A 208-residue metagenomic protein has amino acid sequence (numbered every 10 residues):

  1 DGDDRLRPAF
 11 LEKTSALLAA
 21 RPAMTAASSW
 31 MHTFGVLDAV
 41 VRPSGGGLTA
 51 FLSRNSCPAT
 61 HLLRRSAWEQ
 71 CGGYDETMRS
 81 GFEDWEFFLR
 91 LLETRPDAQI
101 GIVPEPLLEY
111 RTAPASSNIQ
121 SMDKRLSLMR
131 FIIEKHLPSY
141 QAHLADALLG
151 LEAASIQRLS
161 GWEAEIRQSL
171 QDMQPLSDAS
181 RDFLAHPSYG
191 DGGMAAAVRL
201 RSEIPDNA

Functional and structural regions predicted by a protein language model:
D1-R5: The conserved acidic donor/metal-binding loop of glycosyltransferases
R7, T25-S28, C57, P104: A structure-centric signal for secondary-structure junctions around beta-strands
P8-A9, F82: Residues that form or flank phosphate/diphosphate-binding pockets in enzymes that use nucleotide phosphates
A9-V41: Conserved donor NDP-sugar-binding/catalytic core segment of glycosyltransferases
P22-T25, E76, Q99, Q141: Secondary-structure boundary/capping signal
T33-G35, T112-P114, L137: Non-catalytic surface loops within mature trypsin-like serine protease
G46-I132: Conserved nucleotide-sugar donor-binding catalytic segment
L62, D97-Q99, A115-N207: C-terminal, non-catalytic tails of nucleotide-sugar-dependent glycosyltransferases
